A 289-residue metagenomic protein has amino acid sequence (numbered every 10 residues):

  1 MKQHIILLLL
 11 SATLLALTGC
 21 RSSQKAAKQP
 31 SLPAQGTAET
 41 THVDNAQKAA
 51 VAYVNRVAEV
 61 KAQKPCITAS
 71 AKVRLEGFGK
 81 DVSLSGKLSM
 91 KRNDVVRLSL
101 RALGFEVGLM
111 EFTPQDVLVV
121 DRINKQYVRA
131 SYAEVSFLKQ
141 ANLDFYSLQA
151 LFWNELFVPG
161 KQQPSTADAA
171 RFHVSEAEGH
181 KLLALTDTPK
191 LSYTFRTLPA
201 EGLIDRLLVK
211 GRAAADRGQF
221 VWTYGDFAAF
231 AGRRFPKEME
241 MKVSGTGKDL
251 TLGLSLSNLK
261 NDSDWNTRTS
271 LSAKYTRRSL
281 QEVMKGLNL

Functional and structural regions predicted by a protein language model:
M1-L8: Bacterial N-terminal signal peptides that target proteins for export
A16-G19: C-terminal motif of bacterial Sec signal peptides marking the signal peptidase cleavage site
R21-D81, L280-L289: N-terminal leader/targeting segments and the immediate start of mature chains
S22-A26, P164-T276: Gly/Pro-enriched, hydrophobic low-complexity segments that function as extracytoplasmic propeptides/linkers
E59-I67, G79-V82, S89, N93 (+2 more regions): Edge/loop elements at the starts and ends of beta-strands within beta-rich repeat scaffolds
R74-E76, L103-F105, N124, S244-T246: Hydrophobic lipid-interacting interfaces of membrane-associated proteins
V95-Y146, A150: An acidic-aromatic
L138-F172: C-terminal low-complexity, charged extensions that often adopt amphipathic alpha-helices
